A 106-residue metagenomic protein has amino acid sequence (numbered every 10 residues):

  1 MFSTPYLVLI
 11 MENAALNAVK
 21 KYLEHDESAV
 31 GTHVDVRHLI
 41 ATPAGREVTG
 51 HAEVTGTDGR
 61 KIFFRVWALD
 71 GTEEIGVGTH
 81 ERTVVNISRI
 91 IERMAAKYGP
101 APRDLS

Functional and structural regions predicted by a protein language model:
M1-H25, I90-K97, A101-S106: Hot-dog-fold acyl-thioester-processing enzymes
F2-Y6, F63, V85: Residues at secondary-structure transition points
A15-V19, L23, G56, D70 (+1 more regions): Generic helix-packing signal
L16-T49: Hydrophobic beta-strand-centered segment that forms part of the acyl-chain substrate-binding groove
V36-G71: Hydrophobic beta-sheet segments that form the core/acyl-binding groove of ACP/CoA-dependent acyl-chain-processing
T55, V77-V85, A95-R103: A general structural signal for short secondary-structure boundary/capping elements
K61, W67-S88: C-terminal structural segments of small proteins and small subunits
